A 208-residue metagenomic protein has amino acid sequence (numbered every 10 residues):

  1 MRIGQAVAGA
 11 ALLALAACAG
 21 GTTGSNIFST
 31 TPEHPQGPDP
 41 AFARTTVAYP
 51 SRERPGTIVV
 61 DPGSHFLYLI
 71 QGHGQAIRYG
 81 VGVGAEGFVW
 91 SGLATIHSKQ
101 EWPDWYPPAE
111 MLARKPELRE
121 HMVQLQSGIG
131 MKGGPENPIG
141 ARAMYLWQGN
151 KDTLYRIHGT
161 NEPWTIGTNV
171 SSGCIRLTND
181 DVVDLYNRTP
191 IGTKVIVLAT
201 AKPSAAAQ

Functional and structural regions predicted by a protein language model:
M1-A16: Sec-dependent bacterial lipoprotein signal peptides
A16-P38: Bacterial Sec signal peptide processing site at the extreme N-terminus
Q36-Y155, P203: Gly/Pro-biased beta-strand-loop elements
A43, T165-G173: Short, basic/aromatic beta-hairpin or loop at an interaction surface
H73-I77, P163, G192: Short, surface-exposed beta-strand-loop junctions and turns on beta-sheet-rich folds
G140-R142, T153, V170-G173, D181 (+1 more regions): A short pocket-lining beta-strand/turn micro-motif at the edge of beta-sheets
L146, Y155-T168: Short beta-strand/loop turn elements enriched in aromatics
I175, D180-Q208: N-terminal targeting pre-sequences for secretion and organelle import
